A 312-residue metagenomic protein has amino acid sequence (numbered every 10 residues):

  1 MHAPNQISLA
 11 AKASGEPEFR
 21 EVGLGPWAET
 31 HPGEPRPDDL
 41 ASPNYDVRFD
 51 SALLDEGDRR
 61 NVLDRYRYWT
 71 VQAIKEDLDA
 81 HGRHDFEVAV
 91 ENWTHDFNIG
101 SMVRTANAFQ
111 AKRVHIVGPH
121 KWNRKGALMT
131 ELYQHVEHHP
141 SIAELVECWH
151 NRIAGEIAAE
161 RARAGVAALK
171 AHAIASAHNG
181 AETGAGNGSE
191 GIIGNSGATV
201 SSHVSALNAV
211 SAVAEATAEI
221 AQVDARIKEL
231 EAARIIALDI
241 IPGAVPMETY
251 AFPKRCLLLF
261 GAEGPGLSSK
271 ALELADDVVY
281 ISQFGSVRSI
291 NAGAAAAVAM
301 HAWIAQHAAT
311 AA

Functional and structural regions predicted by a protein language model:
M1-A312: Post-transcriptional modification and biogenesis factors for structured RNAs of the translation apparatus
